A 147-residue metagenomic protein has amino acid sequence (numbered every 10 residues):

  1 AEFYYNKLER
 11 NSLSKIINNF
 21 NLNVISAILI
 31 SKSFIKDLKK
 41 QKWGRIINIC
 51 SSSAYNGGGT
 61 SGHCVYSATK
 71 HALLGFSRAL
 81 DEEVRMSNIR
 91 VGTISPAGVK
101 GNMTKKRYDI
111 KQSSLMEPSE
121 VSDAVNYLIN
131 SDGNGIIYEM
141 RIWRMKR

Functional and structural regions predicted by a protein language model:
N6, S33-R45, N56: A short helix-coil junction within the Rossmann-fold of NAD(P)-dependent oxidoreductases
N6-L8, S12-I17: Substrate-binding pocket helix/loop in short-chain dehydrogenase/reductase
S31, T69: Active-site helix of classical SDR
L38, A79-I89: Active-site-adjacent segment of SDR/Rossmann-fold oxidoreductases
S51: Residue(s) in the substrate-gating loop at a strand-loop-helix junction that position the organic substrate next
M86-I89, T93-I94, I110-R147: C-terminal helical subdomain
P96-K106: Short, flexible catalytic-loop segment of classical short-chain dehydrogenase/reductase
